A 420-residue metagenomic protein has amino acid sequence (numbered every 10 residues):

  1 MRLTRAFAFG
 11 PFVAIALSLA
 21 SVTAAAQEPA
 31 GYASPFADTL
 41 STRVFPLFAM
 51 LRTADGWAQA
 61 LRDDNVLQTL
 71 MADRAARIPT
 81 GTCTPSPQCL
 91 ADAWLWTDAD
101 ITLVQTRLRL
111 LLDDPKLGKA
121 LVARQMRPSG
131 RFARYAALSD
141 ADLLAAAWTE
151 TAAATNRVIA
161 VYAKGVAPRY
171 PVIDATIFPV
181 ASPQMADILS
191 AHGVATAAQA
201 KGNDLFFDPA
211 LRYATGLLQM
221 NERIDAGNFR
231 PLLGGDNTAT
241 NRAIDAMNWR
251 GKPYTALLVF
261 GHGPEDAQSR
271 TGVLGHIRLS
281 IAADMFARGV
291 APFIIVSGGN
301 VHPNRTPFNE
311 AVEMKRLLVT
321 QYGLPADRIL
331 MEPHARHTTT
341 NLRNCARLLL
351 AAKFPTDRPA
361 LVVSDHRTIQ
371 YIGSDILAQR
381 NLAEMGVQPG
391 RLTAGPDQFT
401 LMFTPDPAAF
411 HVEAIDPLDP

Functional and structural regions predicted by a protein language model:
M1-F12: Bacterial N-terminal signal peptides that target proteins for export
R5, L19-S21, V363: Generic detector of low-complexity/intrinsically disordered segments and short hydrophobic N-terminal stretches
G10-A20: Bacterial N-terminal signal peptides
V22-A26: Sec/Tat signal peptide C-region and signal peptidase I cleavage site
Q27-P420: A structural signal for short, hydrophobic/glycine-enriched beta-strand patches
